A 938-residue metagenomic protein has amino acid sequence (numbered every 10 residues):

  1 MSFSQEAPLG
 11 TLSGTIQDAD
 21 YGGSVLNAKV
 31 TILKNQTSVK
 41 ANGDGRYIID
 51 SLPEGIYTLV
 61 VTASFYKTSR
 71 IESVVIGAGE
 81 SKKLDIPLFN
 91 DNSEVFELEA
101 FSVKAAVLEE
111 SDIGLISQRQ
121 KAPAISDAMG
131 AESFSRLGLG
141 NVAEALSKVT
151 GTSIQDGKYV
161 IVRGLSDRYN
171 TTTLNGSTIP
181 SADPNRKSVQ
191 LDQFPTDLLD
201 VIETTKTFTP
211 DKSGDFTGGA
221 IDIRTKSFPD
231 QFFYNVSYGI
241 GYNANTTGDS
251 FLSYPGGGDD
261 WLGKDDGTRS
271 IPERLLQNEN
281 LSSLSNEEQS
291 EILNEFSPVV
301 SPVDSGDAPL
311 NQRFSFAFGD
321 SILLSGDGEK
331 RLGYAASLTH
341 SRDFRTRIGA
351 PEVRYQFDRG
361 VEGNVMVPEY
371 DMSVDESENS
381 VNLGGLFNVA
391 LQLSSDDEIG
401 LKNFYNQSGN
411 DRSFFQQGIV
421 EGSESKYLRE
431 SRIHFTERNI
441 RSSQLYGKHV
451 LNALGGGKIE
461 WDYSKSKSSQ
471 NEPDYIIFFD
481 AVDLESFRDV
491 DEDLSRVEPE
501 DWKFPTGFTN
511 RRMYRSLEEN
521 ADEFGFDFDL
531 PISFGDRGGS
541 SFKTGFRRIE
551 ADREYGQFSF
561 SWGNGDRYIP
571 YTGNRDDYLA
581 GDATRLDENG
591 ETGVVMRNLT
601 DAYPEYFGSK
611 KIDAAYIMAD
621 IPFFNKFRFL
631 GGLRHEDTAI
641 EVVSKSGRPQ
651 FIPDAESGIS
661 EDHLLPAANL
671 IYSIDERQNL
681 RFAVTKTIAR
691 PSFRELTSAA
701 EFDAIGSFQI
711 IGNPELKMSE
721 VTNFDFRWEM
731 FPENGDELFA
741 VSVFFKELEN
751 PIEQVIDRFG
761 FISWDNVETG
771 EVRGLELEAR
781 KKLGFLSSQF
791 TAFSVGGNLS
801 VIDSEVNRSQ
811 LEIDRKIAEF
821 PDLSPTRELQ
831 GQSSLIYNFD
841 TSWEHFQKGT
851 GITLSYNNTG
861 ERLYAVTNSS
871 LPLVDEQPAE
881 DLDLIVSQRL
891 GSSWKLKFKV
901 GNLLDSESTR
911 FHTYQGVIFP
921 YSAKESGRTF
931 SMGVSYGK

Functional and structural regions predicted by a protein language model:
N35-R46, N713: Short, acidic Ser/Thr/Gly-rich low-complexity loop/linker segments typical of extracellular and cell-surface proteins
K67, V75-A78, K83, A100-R168 (+3 more regions): Periplasmic N-terminal accessory/gating domains of Gram-negative outer-membrane beta-barrel systems
V95, F228-F233, L323-L332, S395-D396 (+10 more regions): Short loop/turn motifs that connect adjacent beta-strands in outer-membrane beta-barrel proteins
S282, N286-F414, R438-S443, P666-A668: Transmembrane beta-barrel wall of Gram-negative outer-membrane proteins
A390-S394, K402-Q407, E437-Y446, L454-K458 (+6 more regions): Structural signature of Gram-negative outer-membrane beta-barrels, strongest in the C-terminal barrel of TonB-dependent
R512-M513, L517, G525-D527, N574-R575 (+5 more regions): Outer membrane beta-barrel strand-and-loop segments of large Gram-negative receptors, especially TonB-dependent
N625, L738-L748, S763-L863: Gram-negative outer-membrane beta-barrel transporters
N857-T867, S887-K938: C-terminal beta-signal and adjacent terminal beta-strands/loops of Gram-negative outer-membrane beta-barrel proteins
